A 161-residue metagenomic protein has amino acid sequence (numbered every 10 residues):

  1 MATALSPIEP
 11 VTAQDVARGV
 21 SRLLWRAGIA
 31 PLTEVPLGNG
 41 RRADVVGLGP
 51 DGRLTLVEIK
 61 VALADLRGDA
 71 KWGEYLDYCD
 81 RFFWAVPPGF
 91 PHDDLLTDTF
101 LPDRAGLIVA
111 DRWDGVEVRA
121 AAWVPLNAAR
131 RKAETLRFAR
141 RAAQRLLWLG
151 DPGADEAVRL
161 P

Functional and structural regions predicted by a protein language model:
A2-I8, Q14-G28, N39, D94-P161: Non-catalytic C-terminal interaction segments of nucleic acid-processing enzymes
E9-P10, V61: A generic secondary-structure micro-motif detector that highlights 1-2 residue hydrophobic/ambivalent hotspots embedded
A13, P36-G38, A64-G68: A conditional alpha-helix N-cap/helix-loop micro-motif detector
V16, L32-G38, V46-L48: Catalytic cores of RNA-modifying enzymes
R18, K60-A110: Catalytic cores of nucleic-acid endonucleases
A27-I29, G52, D77-R81: Short glycine/proline-enriched coil/turn segments at helix->beta-strand junctions
A43-L56: Active-site beta-strand-loop-beta-strand hairpin of nuclease catalytic cores that positions key catalytic residues
